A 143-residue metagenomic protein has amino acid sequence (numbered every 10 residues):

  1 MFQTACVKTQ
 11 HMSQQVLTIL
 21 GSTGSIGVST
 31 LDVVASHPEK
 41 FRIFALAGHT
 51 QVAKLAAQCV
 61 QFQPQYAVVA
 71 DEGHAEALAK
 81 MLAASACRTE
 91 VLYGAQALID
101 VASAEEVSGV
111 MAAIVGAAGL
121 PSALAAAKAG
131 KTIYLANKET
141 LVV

Functional and structural regions predicted by a protein language model:
K8-A67: N-terminal Rossmann-like dinucleotide-binding module
F44-I99: Glycine-rich nucleotide/cofactor/substrate-binding loop typically near the N-terminus or early in the first domain
A70-D71, A136-K138: Short beta->alpha connector loops at strand-helix junctions that form conserved, small/polar/Pro-enriched
Y93-A126: Beta-loop-alpha module in the N-terminal Rossmann-like domain of NAD(P)-dependent dehydrogenases, especially those
L120-K128, K138-V143: Rossmann-fold NAD(P)-binding glycine/threonine-rich loop
T132-I133: A short hydrophobic/small-residue beta-strand
